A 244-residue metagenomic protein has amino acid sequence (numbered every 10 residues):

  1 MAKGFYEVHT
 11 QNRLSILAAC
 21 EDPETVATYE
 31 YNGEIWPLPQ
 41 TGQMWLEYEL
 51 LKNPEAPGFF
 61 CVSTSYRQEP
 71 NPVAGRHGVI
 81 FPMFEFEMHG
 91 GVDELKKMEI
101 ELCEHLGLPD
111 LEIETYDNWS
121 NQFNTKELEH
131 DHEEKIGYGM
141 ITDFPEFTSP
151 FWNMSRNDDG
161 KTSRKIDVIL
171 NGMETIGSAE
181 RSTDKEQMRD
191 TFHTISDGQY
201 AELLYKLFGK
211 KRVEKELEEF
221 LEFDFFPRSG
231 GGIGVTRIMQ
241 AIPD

Functional and structural regions predicted by a protein language model:
M1-T25: TRNA-binding/sensing appendages of the translation machinery
K3-E7, C103-D110, S196: A generic secondary-structure signal for well-formed alpha-helical elements
E24-D93, K97-M98, L108-D244: A translation/RNA-centric and nucleic-acid-associated enzymatic feature enriched in Class II aminoacyl-tRNA synthetases
